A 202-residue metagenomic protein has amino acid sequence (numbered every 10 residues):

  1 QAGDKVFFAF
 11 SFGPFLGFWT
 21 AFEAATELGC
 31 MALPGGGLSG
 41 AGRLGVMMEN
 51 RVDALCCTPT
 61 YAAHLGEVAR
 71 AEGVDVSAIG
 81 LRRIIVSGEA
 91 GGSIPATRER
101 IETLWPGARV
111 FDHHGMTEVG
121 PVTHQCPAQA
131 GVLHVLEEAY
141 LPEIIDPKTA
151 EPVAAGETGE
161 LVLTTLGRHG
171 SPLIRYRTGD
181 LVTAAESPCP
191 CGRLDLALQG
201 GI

Functional and structural regions predicted by a protein language model:
Q1, P14, E67-A71: Short, composition-biased local secondary-structure segments
A2-A32: Conserved AMP-binding loop of ANL adenylate-forming enzymes
L28-I202: Active-site glycine/GP-rich loop and adjacent strand/helix microenvironment that borders small-molecule binding pockets
